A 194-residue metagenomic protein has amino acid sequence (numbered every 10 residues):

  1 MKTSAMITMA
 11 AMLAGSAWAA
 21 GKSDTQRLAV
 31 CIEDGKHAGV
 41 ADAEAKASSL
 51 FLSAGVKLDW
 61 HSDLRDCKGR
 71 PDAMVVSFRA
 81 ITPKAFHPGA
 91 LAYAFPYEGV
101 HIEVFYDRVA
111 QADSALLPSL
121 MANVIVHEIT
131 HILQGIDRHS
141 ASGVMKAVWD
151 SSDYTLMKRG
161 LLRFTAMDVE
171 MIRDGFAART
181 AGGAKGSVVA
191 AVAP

Functional and structural regions predicted by a protein language model:
M1: Noncatalytic nucleic-acid binding interfaces
S4-S16: Bacterial N-terminal signal peptides
A17-G21: Boundary at the C-terminal end of the N-terminal hydrophobic targeting segment
K22-A41: Fold-level signature of zinc-dependent metallopeptidase catalytic domains
Q26, V56, A141: Residue-level signal for beta-strand positions within conserved beta-sheet cores that form or flank
C31-E33, R79-I81, V148-D150: Short loop/turn motifs enriched for small/polar and acidic residues
H37-I132, D137-R138: Metzincin-family zinc-dependent endopeptidase catalytic domain
P118-V124, I129-A193: The catalytic-center signature of Zn2+-dependent metalloproteases
